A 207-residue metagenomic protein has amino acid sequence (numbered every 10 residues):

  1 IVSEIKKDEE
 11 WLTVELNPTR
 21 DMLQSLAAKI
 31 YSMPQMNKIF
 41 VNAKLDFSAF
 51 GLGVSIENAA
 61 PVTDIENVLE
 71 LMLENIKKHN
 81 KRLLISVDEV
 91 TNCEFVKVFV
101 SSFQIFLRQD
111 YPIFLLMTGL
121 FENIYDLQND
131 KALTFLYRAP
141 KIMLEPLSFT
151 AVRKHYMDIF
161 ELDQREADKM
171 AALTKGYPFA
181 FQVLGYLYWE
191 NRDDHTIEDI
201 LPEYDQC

Functional and structural regions predicted by a protein language model:
I1-L12: P-loop NTPase Walker A phosphate-binding motif
W11, N129-P146: A short helix-turn-beta junction within AAA+ P-loop NTPase domains corresponding to the substrate/partner-engaging
T13-M22: A short hydrophobic beta-strand->loop->alpha-helix junction that borders the nucleotide-binding pocket of P-loop NTPases
M22-L26, N123-Q128: Switch/connector loops and helix/strand junctions flanking conserved nucleotide-binding motifs in nucleotide-processing
I30-M72: Conserved Walker-type P-loop NTP-binding/catalytic site
N58-E122, N129-A132: Conserved Walker B catalytic segment
A139-A167, L173, L184: Conserved small helical "lid"/interfacial subdomain of P-loop NTPases
E161-C207: Amphipathic alpha-helical "lid/sensor" segments that cap RecA-like P-loop NTPase cores
